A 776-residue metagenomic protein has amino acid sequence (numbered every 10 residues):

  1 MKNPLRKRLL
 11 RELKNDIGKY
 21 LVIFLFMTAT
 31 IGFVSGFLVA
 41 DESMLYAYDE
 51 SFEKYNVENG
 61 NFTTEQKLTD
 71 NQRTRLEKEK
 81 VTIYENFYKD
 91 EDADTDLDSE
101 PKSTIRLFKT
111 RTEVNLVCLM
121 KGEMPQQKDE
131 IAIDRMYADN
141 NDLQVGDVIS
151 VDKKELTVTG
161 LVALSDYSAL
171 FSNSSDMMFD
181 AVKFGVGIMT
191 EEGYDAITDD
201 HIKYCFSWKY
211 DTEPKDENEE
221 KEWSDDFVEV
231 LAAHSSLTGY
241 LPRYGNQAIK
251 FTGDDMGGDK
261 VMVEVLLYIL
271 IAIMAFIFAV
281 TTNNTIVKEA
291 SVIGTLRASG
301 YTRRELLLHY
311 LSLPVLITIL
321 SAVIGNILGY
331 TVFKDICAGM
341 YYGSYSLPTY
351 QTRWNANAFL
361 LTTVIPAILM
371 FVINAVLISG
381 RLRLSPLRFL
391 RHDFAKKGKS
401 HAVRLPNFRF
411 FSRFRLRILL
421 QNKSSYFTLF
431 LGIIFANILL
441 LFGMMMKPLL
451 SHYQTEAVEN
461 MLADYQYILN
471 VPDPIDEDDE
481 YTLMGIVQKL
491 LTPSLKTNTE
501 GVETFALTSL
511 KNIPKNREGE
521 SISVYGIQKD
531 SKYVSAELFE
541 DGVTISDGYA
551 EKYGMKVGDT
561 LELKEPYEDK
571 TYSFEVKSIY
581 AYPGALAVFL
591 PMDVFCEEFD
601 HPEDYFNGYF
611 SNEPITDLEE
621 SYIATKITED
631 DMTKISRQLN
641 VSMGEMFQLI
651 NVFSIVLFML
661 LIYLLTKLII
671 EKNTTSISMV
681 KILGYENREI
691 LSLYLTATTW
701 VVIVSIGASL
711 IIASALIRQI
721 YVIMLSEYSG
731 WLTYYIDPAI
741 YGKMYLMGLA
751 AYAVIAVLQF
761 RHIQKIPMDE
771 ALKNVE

Functional and structural regions predicted by a protein language model:
M1-K7, K397-R413: Short, membrane-interfacial amphipathic segments enriched in basic
K2-A275, N284, A338, G343 (+3 more regions): Membrane transport/envelope proteins' first extracytoplasmic loop
N3, R383-K399, R761-E776: Short cytosolic juxtamembrane segments of multi-pass membrane proteins
N15-M44, D255-G294, S312-G329, L360-V372 (+5 more regions): Hydrophobic alpha-helical transmembrane segments of multi-pass inner-membrane transport and secretion
F62, F410-K552, V557-D559, K564: Juxtamembrane segments of multi-pass membrane proteins
Q144, T302-R303, S385, K556 (+2 more regions): Short coil/turn motifs that cap or connect alpha-helices
V323-L361, V704-E770: Short helix-loop junctions at transmembrane helix boundaries
